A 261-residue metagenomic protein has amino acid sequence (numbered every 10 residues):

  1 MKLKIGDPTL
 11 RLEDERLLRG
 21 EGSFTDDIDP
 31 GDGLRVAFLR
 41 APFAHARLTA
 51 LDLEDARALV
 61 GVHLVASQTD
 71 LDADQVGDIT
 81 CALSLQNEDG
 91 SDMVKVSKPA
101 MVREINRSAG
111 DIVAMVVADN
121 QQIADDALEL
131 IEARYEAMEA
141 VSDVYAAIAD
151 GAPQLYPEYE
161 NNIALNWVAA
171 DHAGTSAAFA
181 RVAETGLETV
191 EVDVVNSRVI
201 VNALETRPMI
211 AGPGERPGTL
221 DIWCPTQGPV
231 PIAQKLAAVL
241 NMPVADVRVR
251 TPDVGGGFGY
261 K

Functional and structural regions predicted by a protein language model:
M1-E160: Flexible, low-hydrophobicity surface segments
D32-R35, L59-H63, R103, G110-V113 (+4 more regions): Short coil/turn connectors at secondary-structure junctions
G61, V65, A173-V182: Predominantly extracellular/luminal regions of secreted and cell-surface proteins, especially disulfide-bonded
Q68, D246-P252: Beta-strand segments within the central parallel beta-sheet cores of soluble alpha/beta enzyme folds
F179-L240: Conserved beta-alpha junction segments in alpha/beta enzyme cores
G259-K261: Short glycine/threonine-rich loop-to-helix capping motif typified by GTGT followed within a few residues by an Asp-Pro
